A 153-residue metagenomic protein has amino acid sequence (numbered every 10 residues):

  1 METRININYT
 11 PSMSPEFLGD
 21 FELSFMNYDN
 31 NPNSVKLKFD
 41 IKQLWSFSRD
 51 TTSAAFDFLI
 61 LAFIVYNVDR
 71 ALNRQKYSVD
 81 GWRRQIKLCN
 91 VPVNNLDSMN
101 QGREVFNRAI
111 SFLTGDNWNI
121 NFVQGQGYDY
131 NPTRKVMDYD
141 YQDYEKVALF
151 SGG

Functional and structural regions predicted by a protein language model:
M1-A148: RNA-binding accessory domains that recognize and position tRNA/RNA substrates
F150-G153: A short acidic Gly-Thr/Ser loop motif
